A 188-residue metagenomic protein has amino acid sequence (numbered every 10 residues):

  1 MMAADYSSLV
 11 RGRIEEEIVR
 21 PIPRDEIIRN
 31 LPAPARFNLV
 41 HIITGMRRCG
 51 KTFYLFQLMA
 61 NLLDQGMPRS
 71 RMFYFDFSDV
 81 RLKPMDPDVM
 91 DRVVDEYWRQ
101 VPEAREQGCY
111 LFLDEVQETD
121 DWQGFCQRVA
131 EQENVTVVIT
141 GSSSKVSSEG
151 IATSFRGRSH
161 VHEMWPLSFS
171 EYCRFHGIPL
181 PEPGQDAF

Functional and structural regions predicted by a protein language model:
M1-P32: N-terminal pre-Walker A segment at the start of P-loop NTPase domains
M2-Y6, G150-F188: Interdomain motor-coupling "hinge/lid" segment immediately C-terminal to the ATP-binding subdomain of NTP-driven enzymes
I43: Hydrophobic anchor at the beta1->P-loop junction of P-loop NTPases
K51: Conserved lysine of the Walker
Y54: Hydrophobic positions on the alpha1 helix immediately C-terminal to the Walker A/P-loop
L63-D79: Conserved catalytic segments around the Walker B and adjacent sensor/switch elements of P-loop NTPase domains
Y74-E106: Short glycine-rich substrate-engagement loop in P-loop NTPases that contacts/grips substrate
T136-S142, E163: Structural recognition of the conserved hydrophobic beta-strand(s) that form the central parallel beta-sheet of P-loop
